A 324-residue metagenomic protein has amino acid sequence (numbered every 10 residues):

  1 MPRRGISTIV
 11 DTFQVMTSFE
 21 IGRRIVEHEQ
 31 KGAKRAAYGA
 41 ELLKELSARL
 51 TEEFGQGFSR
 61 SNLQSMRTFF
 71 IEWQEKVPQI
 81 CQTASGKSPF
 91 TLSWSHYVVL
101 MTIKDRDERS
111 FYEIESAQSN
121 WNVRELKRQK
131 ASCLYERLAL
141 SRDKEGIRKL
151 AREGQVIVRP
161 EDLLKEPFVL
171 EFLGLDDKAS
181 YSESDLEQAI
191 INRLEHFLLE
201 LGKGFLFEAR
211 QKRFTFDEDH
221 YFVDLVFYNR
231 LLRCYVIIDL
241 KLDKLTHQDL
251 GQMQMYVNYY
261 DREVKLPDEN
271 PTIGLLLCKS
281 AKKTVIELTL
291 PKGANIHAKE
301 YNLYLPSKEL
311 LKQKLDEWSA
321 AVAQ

Functional and structural regions predicted by a protein language model:
M1-Q324: Basic, low-complexity intrinsically disordered segments
